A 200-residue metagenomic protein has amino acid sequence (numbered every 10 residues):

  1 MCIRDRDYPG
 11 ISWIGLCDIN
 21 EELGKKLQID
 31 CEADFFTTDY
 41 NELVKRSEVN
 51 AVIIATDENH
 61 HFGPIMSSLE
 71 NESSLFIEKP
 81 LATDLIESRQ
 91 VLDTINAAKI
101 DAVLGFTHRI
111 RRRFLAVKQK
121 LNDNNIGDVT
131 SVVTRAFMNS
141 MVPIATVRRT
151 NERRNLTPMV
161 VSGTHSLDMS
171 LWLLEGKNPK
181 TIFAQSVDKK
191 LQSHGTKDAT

Functional and structural regions predicted by a protein language model:
M1-C2, V44, A51, D57-E58 (+2 more regions): Beta-strand-loop-alpha-helix segment that lines the small-molecule cofactor/substrate pocket of alpha/beta enzymes
M1-C31: N-terminal Rossmann-like dinucleotide-binding module
Y8, C31, R46-S47, R111: Acidic-histidine catalytic/liganding microenvironments
I11-G15, A33, N50-V52, T157-P158: Short active-site oxyanion
A33-Y40: Conserved SAM-binding strand-loop segment of SAM-dependent methyltransferases
T37, F76, D101-V103, V133 (+1 more regions): Structural detector of well-ordered beta-strand residues that form the stable sheet scaffold of enzyme domains
A55-T56, L173: Short, well-ordered coil/turn residues at beta-beta hairpins and beta-strand->alpha-helix junctions within
H108-G195: Predominantly a Rossmann-like dinucleotide-binding segment in NAD(P)-dependent oxidoreductases
